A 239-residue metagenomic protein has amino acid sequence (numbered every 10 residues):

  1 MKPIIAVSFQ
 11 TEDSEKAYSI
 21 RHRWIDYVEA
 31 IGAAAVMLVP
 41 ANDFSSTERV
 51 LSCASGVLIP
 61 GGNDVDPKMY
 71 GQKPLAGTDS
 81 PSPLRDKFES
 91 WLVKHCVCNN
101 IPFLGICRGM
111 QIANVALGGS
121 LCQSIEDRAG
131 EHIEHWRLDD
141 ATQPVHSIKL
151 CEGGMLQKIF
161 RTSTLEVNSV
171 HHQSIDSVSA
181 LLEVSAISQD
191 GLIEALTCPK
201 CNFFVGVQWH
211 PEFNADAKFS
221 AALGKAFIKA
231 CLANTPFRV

Functional and structural regions predicted by a protein language model:
M1-I106, V115, C122, E126-I159 (+5 more regions): N-terminal beta1-alpha1 cap of cysteine-dependent amidohydrolase-like domains
M110-I112: Hydrophobic, aromatic-enriched interface-forming segments
V205-Q208: Active-site-proximal beta-strand elements of phosphoester/diester hydrolases
